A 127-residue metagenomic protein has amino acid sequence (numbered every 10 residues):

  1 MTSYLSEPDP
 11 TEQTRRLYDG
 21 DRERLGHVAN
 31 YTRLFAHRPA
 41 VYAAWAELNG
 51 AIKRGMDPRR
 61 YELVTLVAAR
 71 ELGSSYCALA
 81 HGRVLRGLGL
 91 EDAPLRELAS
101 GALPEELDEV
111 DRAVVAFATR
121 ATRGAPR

Functional and structural regions predicted by a protein language model:
M1-R127: Hydrophobic alpha-helical segments
